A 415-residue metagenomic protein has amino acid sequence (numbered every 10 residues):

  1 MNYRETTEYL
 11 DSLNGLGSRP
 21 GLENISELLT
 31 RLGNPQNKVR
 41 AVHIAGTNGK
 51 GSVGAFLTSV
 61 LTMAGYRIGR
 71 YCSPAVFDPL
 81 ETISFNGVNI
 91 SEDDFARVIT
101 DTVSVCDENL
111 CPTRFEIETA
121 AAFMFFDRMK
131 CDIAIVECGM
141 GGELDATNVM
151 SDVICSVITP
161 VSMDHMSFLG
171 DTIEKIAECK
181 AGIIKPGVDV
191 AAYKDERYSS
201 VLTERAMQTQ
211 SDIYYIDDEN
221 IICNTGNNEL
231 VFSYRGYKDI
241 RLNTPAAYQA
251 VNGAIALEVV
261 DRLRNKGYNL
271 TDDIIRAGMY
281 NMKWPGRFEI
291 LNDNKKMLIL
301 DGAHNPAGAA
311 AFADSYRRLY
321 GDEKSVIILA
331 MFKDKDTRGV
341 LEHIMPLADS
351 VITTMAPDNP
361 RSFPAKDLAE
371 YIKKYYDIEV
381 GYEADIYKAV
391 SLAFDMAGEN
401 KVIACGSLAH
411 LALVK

Functional and structural regions predicted by a protein language model:
M1-R40, S167: Positively charged, low-complexity intrinsically disordered leader regions
L22, E27-L29, N34-N37, M63-S151 (+1 more regions): ATP-dependent carboxylate-amine ligase catalytic core
K38, M129, I133-C138, L144-V157 (+3 more regions): Nucleotide phosphate-binding/pyrophosphate-handling subdomain across enzymes that bind or process nucleotide phosphates
I44, S52-G69: A conserved segment at the C-terminal end of the G1
S73-P74, V190-K194, R205-G226, L242-A247 (+6 more regions): Beta-strand->loop->alpha-helix junctions that form or flank phosphate-binding loops in nucleotide-handling enzymes
P112, K130-E137, V153-I154, I158-G236 (+2 more regions): Acidic, Mg2+-coordinating active-site environments of NTP-dependent enzymes
D195-Y214, N227-N228, M297-L300, P306 (+1 more regions): C-terminal helical cap/extension that packs against the catalytic core of soluble nucleotide-cofactor enzymes
